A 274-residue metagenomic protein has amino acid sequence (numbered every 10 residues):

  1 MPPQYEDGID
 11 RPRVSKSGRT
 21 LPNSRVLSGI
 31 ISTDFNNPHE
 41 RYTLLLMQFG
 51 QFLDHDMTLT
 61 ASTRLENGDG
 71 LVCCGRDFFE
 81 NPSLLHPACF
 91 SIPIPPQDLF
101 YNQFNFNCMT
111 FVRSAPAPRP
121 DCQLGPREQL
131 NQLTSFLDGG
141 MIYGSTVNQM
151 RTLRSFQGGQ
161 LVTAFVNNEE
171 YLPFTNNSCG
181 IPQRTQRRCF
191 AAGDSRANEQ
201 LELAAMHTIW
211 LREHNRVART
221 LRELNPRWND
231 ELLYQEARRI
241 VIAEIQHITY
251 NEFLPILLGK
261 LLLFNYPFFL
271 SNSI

Functional and structural regions predicted by a protein language model:
M1-R216, T220, L232, R238-I274: N-terminal accessory/cap region of cofactor-dependent oxidoreductases and related radical enzymes
E223-N225: Metallocofactor- and cofactor-centric catalytic cores in central/energy metabolism, strongly enriched
N229: Acidic, glycine-enriched active-site microenvironments
